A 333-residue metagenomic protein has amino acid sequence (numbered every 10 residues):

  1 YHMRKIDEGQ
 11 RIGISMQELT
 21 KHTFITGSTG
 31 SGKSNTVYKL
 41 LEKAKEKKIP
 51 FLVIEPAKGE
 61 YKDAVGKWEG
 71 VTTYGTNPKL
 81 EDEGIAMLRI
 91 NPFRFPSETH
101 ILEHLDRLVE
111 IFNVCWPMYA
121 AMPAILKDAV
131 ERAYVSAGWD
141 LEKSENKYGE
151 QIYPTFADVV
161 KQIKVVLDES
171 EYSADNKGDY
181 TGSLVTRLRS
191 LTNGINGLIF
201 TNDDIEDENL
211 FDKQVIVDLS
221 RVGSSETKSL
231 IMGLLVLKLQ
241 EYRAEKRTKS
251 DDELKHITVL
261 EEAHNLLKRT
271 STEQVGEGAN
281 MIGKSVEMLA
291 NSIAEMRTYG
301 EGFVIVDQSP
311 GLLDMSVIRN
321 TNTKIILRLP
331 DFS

Functional and structural regions predicted by a protein language model:
Y1-I12: N-terminal pre-Walker A segment at the start of P-loop NTPase domains
Q10, E18-T23, D212-V215: Pre-Walker A (Motif I) flank of P-loop NTPase domains
I25, T29, P310: The conserved Walker
K33: Conserved lysine of the Walker
T36: Hydrophobic positions on the alpha1 helix immediately C-terminal to the Walker A/P-loop
L41-A294, T298-E301: P-loop NTPase motor domains
E60-D63, Q308-S316: Short, glycine/polar-rich helix-capping loops at beta-to-alpha or helix-loop-helix junctions that flank or form
G70-T72, S316-R328: A short helix-turn-beta junction within AAA+ P-loop NTPase domains corresponding to the substrate/partner-engaging
